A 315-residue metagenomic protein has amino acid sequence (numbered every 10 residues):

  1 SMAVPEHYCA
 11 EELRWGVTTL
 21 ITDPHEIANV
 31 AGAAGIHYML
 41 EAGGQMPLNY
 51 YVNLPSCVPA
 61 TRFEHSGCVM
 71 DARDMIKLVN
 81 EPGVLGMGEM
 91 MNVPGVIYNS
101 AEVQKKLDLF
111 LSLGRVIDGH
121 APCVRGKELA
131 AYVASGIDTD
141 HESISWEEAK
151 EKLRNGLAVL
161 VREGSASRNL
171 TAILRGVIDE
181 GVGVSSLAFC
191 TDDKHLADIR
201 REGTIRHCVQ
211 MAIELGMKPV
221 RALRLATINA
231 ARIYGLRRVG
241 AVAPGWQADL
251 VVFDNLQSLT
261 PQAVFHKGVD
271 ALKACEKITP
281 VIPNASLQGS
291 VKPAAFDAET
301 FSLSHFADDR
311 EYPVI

Functional and structural regions predicted by a protein language model:
S1, T22-H25, N53, G88 (+3 more regions): Active-site neighborhood of phospho(di)ester-bond hydrolases with catalytic His/Asp-centered motifs
M2-V4, K152: Catalytic cores of alpha/beta
E6-V116, D179-V182: Divalent-metal coordination cores built from histidine and acidic residues
L13, R200-G216, V220-I315: Active-site microenvironment of metallo-dependent hydrolases
G16, M39, M87, K152 (+5 more regions): Divalent metal-coordination and catalytic microenvironments
I27-V30, V58-P59, W146-A149, A166-N169 (+2 more regions): Short gly/pro/ser/thr-enriched loop/turn and capping motifs at secondary-structure boundaries
A31-I36, F63-H65, L129-Y132, L153-R154 (+5 more regions): Short secondary-structure transition/capping segments
V69-E89, G95-V161, R168-F189, D198-E214 (+2 more regions): Histidine/acidic residue-rich metal-binding segments in metalloenzymes
